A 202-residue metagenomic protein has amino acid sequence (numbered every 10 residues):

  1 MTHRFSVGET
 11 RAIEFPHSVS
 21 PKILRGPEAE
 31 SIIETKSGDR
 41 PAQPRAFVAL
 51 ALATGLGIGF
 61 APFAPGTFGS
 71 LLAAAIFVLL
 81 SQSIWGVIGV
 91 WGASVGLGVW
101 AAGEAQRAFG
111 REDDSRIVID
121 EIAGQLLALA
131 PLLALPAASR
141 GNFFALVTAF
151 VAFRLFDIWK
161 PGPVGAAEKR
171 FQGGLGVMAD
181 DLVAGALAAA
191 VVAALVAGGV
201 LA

Functional and structural regions predicted by a protein language model:
T2-L71, V99-L132, S139, V151-A186: Interhelical loop and helix-boundary elements at the membrane-water interface of polytopic inner-membrane proteins
F77-I88, L129-A145, A193-A202: Helix-coil boundary and interhelical linker segments in multi-pass alpha-helical membrane proteins
L79-G92, G165-G174: Membrane interface segments of multi-pass transport proteins and intramembrane proteases
G89-A102: Small-polar-interrupted transmembrane alpha-helices in polytopic inner-membrane proteins
T148-A152, V191: Anionic-ligand binding patches
D181-G198: Final/C-terminal transmembrane alpha-helix of multipass membrane proteins
